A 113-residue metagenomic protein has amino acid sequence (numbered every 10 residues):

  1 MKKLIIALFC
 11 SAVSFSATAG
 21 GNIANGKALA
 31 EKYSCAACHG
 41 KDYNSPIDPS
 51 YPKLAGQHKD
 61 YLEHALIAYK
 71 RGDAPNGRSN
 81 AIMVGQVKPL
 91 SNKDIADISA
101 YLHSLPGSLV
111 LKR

Functional and structural regions predicted by a protein language model:
M1-C10: Sec-dependent signal peptide recognition, specifically the positively charged N-region followed immediately by
F15-E31, N44-P46, S50, K112-R113: Electrostatic cytochrome c docking/interface patches
K32-Y33, S79: N-terminal (or domain-start) structured segment
Y33-S34, D42, H58, D94: Short pre-active-site segment immediately N-terminal to redox-active cysteine/selenocysteine motifs in thiol-based
S34-K41, I98, L102: The canonical Cys-X-X-Cys-His
I47-A55, K70-P106, V110-R113: Axial heme c-ligation environment in periplasmic c-type cytochrome domains
